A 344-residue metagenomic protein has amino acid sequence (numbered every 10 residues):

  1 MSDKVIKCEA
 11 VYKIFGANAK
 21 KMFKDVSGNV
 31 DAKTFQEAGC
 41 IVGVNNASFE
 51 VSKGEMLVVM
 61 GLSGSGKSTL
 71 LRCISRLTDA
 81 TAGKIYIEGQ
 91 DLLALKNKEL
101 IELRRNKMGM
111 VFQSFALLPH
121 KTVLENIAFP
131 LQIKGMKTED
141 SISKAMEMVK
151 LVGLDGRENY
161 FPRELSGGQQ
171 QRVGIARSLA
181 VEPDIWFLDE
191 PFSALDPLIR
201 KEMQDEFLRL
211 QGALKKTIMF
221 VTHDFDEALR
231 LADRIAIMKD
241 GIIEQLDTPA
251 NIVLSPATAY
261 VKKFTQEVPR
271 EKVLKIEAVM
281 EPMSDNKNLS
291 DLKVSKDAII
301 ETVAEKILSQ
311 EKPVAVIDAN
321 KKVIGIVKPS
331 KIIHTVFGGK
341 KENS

Functional and structural regions predicted by a protein language model:
K7, K24-K33, Q90-D91, Q132 (+1 more regions): Conserved ABC ATPase "signature" region
S75: Helix-to-loop junction immediately C-terminal to a conserved catalytic motif
G83-D91: Conserved ABC transporter NBD signature motif
F161-L165, Q169: Conserved ABC ATPase signature
A180-D184: A short, proline-enriched helix->beta-strand linker immediately N-terminal to the Walker B motif in ABC-type P-loop
D240-G241: Conserved ABC ATPase "signature" C-loop
L246-D247, S255, I326: ABC ATPase "signature
L289-N320, G325-S344: The conserved cystathionine-beta-synthase
